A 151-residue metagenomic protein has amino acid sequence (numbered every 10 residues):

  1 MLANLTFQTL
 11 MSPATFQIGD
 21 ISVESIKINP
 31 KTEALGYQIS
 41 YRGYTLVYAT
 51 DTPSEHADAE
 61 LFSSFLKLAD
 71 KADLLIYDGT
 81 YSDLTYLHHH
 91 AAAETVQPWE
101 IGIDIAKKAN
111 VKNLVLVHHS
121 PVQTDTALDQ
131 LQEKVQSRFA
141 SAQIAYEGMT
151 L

Functional and structural regions predicted by a protein language model:
M1-V47, P53-D58, L66, D125-L151: Binuclear metal-dependent hydrolase catalytic cores
A49-T50, H118: Short beta-strand/turn micro-motifs composed of small residues that flank or help shape donor/cofactor-binding pockets
H56-S141, A145-E147: Cap/insert and terminal regions of metallo-dependent hydrolase folds
